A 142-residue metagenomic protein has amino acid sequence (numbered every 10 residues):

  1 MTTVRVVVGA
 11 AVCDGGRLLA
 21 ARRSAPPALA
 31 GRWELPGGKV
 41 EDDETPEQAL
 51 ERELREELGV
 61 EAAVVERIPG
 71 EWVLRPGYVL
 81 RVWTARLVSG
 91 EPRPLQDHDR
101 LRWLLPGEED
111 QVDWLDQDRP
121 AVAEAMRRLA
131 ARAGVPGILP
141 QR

Functional and structural regions predicted by a protein language model:
M1-L19, K39: Conserved N-terminal beta-strand and adjoining loop/helix that marks the start of the Nudix/MutT-like hydrolase domain
T2, A10, A25, E71-W72 (+1 more regions): Short secondary-structure boundary/capping segments
V6-V8, G16, Y78-R81, D99: Change "...and in nucleic-acid phosphodiester-cleaving endonucleases..." to "...and in nucleic-acid processing enzymes
R17-E56: Conserved Nudix-box catalytic region and its N-terminal flanking loop in Nudix hydrolases and closely related
E57-V64: Short secondary-structure junctions
A62, G70-R93, R102-P106, A125: Active-site-adjacent beta-strand/loop module that shapes the phosphate/pyrophosphate-binding cleft
G90, P106-R119: C-terminal structural segments of small proteins and small subunits
D118-R142: Charged phosphate-binding loop/patch that engages nucleotide di/tri-phosphates or the phosphate backbone of nucleic
